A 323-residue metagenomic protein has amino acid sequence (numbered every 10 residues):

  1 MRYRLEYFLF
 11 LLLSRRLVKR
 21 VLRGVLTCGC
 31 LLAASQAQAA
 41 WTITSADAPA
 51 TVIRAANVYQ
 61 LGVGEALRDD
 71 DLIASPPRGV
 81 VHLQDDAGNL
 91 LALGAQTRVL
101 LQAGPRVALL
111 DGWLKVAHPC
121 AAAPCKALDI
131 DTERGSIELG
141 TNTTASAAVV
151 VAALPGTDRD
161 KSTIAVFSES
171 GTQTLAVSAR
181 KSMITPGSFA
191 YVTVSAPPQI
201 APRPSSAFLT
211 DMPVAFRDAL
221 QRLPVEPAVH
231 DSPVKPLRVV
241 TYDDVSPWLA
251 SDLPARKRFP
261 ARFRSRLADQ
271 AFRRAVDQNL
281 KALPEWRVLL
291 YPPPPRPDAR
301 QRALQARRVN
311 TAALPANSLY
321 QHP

Functional and structural regions predicted by a protein language model:
M1-R20: N-terminal secretory signal peptides that target proteins for export/translocation
L17-V18, G24, P49: Compositionally biased, intrinsically disordered low-complexity regions
R23-A33: Bacterial N-terminal signal peptides
Q36: Glycine/proline-rich, flexible active-site/cofactor-binding loop segments that harbor closely spaced acidic
A39-D269, R273, D277-N279, E285-R287: Flexible, surface-exposed loop/linker segments and immediately adjacent secondary-structure boundaries
Q270-P323: C-terminal non-catalytic accessory extensions
